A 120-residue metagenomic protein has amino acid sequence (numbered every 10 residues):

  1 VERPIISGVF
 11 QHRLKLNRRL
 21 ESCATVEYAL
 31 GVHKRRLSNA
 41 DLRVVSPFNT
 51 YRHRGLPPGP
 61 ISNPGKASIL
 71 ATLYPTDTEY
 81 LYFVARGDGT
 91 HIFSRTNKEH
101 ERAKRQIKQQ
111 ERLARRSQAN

Functional and structural regions predicted by a protein language model:
V1-N120: Bacterial extracytoplasmic/cell-wall-associated proteins, especially those involved in peptidoglycan
